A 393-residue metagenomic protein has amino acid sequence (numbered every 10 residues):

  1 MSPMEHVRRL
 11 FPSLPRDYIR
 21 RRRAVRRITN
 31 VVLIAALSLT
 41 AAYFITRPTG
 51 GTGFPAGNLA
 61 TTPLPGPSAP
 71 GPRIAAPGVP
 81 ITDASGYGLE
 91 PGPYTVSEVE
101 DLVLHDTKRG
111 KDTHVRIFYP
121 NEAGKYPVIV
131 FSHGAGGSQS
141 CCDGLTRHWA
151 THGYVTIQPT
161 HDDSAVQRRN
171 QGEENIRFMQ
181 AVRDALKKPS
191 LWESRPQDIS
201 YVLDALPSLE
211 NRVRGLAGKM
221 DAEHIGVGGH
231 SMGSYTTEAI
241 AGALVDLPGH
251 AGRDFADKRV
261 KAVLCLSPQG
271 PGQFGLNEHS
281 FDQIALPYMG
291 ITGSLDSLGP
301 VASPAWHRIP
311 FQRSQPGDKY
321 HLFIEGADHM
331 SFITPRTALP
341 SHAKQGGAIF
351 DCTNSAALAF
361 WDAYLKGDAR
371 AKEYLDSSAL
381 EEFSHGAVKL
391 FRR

Functional and structural regions predicted by a protein language model:
G66, G71-G124: N-terminal cap/lid segment of alpha/beta-hydrolase-fold proteins
K125-G134: Short beta-strand element of the alpha/beta-hydrolase
G134, G229-G233, T237: Gly/Ala-rich beta-loop-alpha elbow adjacent to hydrolase catalytic centers
C141-R169: Short amphipathic alpha-helix adjacent to the substrate-entry channel of hydrolases
R177-A222: Alpha/beta-hydrolase active-site loop
P207, S234-D246: Short glycine-enriched nucleophile-adjacent loop and the immediately C-terminal alpha-helix near the catalytic center
H250-G326: The feature captures the conserved acid-bearing segment of alpha/beta-hydrolase catalytic domains
G326-D328, T334-R393: Alpha/beta-hydrolase-fold serine-hydrolase catalytic core, especially in secreted/extracellular enzymes
